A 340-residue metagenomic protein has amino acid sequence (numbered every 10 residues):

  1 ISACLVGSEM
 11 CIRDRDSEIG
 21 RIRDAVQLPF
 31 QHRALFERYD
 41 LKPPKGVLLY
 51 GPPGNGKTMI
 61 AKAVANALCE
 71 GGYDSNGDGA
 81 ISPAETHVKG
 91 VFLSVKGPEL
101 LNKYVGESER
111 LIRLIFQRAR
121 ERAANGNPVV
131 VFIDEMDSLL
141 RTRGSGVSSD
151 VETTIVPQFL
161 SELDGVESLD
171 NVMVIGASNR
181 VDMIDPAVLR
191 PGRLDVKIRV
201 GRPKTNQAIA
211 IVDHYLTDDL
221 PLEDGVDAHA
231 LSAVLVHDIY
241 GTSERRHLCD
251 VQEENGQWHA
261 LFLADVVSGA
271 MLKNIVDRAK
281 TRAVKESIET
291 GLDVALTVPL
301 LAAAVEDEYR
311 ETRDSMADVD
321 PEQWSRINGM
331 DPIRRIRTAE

Functional and structural regions predicted by a protein language model:
I1-G7, I12: Single conserved hydrophobic/aromatic residue that forms the stacking wall/gate of nucleotide- or nucleobase-binding
R13-K45: Pre-Walker A (pre-P-loop) alpha-helix and adjacent loop at the N terminus of AAA/AAA+ ATPase modules, a conserved
Y39, M173, V251-E340: C-terminal engagement/docking regions of AAA+ P-loop ATPases
P43-S94, Q117-R122: Walker A/P-loop
E70-G90, E167-D170, A187, G201-M271 (+1 more regions): Conserved C-terminal "switch" segment of AAA+ ATPases
G79, E107-V131, T154-V166: Conserved alpha-helical scaffold flanking the Walker A/P-loop in AAA+ ATPase domains
G79, P83-T86, G97-R110, L139-T154 (+1 more regions): Flexible beta-alpha connector loops of hexameric P-loop NTPases
Q117, I133-V196: Conserved catalytic/switch belt of AAA+ P-loop NTPases
